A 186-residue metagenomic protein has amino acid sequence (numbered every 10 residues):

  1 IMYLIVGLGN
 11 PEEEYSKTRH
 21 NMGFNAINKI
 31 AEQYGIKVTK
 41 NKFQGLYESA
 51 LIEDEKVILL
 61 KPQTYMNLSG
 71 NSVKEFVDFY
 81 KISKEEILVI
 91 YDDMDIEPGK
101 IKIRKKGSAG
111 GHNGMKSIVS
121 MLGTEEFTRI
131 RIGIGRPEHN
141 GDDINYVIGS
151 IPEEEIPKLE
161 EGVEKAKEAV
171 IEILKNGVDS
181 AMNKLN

Functional and structural regions predicted by a protein language model:
I1-K105, K116, S120-I130, P137-D142 (+2 more regions): Nucleotide and nucleotide-moiety/phosphate-recognizing core
S108: Short glycine/threonine-rich catalytic loop with a Thr-x-Gly-x-Asp
G111-G114: Hydrophobic alpha-helical segments within soluble ligand-binding/sensing domains
